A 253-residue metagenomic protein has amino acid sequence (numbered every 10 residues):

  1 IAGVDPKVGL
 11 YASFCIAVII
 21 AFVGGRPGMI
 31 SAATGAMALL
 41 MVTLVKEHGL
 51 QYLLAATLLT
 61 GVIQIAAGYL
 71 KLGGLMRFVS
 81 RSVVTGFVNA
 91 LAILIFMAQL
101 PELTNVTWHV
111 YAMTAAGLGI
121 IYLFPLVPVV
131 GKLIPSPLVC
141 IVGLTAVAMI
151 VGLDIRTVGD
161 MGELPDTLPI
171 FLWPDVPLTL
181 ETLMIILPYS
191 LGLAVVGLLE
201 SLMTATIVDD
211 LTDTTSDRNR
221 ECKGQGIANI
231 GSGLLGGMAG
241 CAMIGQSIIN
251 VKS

Functional and structural regions predicted by a protein language model:
I1-G68: N-terminal cofactor/phosphate-binding cores enriched in small/glycine residues, especially glycine-rich loops such as
I1-P27, L180-S253: Membrane-embedded helical hairpins/re-entrant loop segments and their flanking transmembrane helices within multi-pass
P6, A33, S80-S82, P135-P137 (+1 more regions): Proline-centered helix-kink/hinge sites
F22-S31, F124-L133, S253: Membrane-helix interface "capping/anchor" motifs
P27-G28, T34-G35, E163-P169, W173-V176 (+3 more regions): Short capping/connector residues at structural and topological boundaries
A32-A36, L40, L53-M76, V88 (+1 more regions): Helix-loop-helix junctions within the multi-pass membrane cores of secondary transporters/permeases
V42, K46-T212: Core transmembrane helix bundle of multi-pass membrane transport proteins
